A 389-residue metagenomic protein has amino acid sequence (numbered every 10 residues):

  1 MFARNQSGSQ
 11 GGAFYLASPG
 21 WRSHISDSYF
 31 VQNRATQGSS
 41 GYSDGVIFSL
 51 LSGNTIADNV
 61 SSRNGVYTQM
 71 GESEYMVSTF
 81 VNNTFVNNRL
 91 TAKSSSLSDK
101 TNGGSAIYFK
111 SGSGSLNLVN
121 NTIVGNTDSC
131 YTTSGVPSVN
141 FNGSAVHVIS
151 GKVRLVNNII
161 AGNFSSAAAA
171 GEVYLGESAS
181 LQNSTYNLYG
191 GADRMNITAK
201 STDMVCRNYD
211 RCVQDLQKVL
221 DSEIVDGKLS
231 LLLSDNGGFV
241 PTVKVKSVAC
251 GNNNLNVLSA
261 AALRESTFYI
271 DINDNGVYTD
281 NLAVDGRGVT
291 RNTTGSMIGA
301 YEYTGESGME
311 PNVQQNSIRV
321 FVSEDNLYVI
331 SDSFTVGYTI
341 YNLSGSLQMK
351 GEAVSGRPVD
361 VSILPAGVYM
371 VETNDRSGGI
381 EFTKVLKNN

Functional and structural regions predicted by a protein language model:
M1-G8, F14-N254, N292: Predominantly extracellular beta-rich ligand-binding scaffolds that present long acidic/polar faces for carbohydrate
I25, G38, G104, G143 (+4 more regions): Short coil/loop residues immediately preceding or within conserved phosphate-binding loops of NTP-utilizing enzyme
G53, N82, N120, N157 (+4 more regions): Residue-level recognition of short loop/turn positions
K100-T101, T293-G295, K350, T383: Short capping micro-motif at the N-terminus of alpha-helices
N157, Y186, S266-F268, D280 (+3 more regions): Conserved beta-strand and immediately adjacent loop positions that scaffold enzyme active sites
C250-G308: Surface beta-loop-beta hairpin patches that serve as ligand-binding interfaces in beta-rich domains
E310-N389: C-terminal outer-membrane/trafficking sorting elements
